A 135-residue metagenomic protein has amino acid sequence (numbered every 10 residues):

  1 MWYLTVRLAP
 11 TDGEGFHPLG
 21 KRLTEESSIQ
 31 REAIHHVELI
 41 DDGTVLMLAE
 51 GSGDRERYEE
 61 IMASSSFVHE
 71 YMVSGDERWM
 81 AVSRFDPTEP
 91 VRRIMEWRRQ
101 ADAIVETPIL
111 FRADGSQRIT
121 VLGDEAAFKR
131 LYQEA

Functional and structural regions predicted by a protein language model:
W2-E134: DNA-contacting interfaces and partner/effector-binding or oligomerization modules in DNA-centric proteins
